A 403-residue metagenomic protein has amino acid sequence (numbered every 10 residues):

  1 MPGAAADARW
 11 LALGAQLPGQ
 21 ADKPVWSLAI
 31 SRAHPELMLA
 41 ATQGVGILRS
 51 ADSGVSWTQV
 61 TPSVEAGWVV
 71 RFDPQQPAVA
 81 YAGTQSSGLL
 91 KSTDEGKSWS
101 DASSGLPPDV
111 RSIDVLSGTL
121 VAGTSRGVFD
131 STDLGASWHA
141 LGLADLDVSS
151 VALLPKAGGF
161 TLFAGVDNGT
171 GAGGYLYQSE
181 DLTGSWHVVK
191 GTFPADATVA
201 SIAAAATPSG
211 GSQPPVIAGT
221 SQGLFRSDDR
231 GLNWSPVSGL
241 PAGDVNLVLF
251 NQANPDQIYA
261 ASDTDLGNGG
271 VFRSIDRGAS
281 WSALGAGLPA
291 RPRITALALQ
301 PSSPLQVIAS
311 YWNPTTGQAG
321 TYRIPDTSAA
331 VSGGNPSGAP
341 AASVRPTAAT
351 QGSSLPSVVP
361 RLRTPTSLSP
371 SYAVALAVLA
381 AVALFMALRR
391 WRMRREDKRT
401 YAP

Functional and structural regions predicted by a protein language model:
M1-P403: Extracellular glycan-interacting surfaces
